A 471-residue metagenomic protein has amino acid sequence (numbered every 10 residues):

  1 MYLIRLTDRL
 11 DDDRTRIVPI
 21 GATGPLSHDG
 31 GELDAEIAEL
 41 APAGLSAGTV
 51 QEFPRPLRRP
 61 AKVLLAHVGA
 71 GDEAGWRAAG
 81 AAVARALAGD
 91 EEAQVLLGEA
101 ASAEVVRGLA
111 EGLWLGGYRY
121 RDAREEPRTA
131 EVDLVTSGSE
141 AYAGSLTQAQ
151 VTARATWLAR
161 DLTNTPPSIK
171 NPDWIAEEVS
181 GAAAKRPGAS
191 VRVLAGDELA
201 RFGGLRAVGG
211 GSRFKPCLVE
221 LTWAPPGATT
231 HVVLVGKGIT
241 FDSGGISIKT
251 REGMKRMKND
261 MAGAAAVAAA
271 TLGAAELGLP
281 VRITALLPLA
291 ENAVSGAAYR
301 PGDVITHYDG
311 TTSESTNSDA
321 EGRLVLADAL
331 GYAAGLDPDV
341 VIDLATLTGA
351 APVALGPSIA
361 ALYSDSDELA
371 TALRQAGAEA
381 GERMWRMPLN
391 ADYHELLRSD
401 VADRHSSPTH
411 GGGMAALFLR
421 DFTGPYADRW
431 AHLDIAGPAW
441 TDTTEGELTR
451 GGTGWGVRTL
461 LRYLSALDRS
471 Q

Functional and structural regions predicted by a protein language model:
M1-G238: Short amphipathic alpha-helical segment within the helicase RecA-like ATPase core that mediates nucleic-acid
Y2, A176-Q471: A generic structural signal for tightly packed, nonpolar segments enriched in small/aliphatic residues
